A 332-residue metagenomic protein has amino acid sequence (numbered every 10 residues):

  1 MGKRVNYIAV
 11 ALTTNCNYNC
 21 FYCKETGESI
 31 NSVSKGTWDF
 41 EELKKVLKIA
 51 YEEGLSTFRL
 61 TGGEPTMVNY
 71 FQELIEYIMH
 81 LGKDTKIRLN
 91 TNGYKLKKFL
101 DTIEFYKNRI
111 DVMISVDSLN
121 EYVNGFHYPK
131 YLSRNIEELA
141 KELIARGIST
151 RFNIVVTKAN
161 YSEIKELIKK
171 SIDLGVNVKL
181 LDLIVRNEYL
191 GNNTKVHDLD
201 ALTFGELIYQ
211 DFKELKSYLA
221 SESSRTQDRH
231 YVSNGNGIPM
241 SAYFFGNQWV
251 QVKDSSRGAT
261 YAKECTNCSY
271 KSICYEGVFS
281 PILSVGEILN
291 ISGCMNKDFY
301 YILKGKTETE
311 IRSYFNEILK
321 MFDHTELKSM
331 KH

Functional and structural regions predicted by a protein language model:
M1-F40, E53: Canonical Radical SAM [4Fe-4S] cluster-binding loop centered on the CxxxCxxC motif and its immediate flanking residues
M1-Y7, Y18-Y22, K216-Y231, N296-K297 (+1 more regions): Flexible, acidic/Gly-rich N-terminal and inter-domain linker regions that tether and position cofactor-handling modules
I8, T37-L60, V68-L181: Radical SAM/AdoMet-radical enzyme domain recognition
F21, E25-E28, V196-L199, I273: Short functional micro-motifs and their immediate structural scaffolds
G27-N31, L119-E121, V185-R186, K297-Y300: A short, flexible beta-alpha/helix-coil linker loop
Y122-T260: Radical SAM enzyme [4Fe-4S]-AdoMet core and its adjacent flexible, acidic and glycine-rich loops/tails across
G258-H332: Flexible mid-to-C-terminal extensions adjoining Fe-S/redox cofactors in radical SAM and related proteins
